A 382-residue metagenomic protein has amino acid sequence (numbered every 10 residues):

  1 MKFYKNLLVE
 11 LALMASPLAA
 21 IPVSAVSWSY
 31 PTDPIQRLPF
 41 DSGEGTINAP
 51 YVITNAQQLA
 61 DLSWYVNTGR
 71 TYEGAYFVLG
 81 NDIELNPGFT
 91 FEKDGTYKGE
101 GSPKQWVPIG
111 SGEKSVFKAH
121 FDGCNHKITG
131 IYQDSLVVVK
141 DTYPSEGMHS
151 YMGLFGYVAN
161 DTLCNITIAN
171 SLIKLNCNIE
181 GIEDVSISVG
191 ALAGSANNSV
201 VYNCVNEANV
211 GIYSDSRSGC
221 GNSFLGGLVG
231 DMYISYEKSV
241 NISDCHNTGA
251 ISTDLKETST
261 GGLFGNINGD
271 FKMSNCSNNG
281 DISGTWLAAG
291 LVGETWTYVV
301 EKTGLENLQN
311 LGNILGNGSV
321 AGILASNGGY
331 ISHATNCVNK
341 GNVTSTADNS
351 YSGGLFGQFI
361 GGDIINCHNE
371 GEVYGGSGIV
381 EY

Functional and structural regions predicted by a protein language model:
M1-V26: Sec-dependent, cleavable N-terminal signal peptides
S24-Y382: Surface-exposed repetitive/solenoidal architectures
